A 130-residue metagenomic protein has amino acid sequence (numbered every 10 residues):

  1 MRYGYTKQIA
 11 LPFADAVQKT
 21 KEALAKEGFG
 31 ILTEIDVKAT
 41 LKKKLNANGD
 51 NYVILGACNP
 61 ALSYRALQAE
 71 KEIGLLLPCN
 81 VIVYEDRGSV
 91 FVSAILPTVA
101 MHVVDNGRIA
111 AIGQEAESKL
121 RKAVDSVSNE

Functional and structural regions predicted by a protein language model:
M1-G28, D125: Terminal, regulation- and interaction-focused segments at domain boundaries
A10-P12, C58, Y84, I95: Solvent-exposed residues in well-ordered beta-strands and their adjoining turns, especially edge/terminal strands
A16, Y64, M101-V103: Intrinsically disordered, low-complexity acidic/polar segments
Q18-K19, D36, A69, K119: Short Gly/charged-rich anion-binding patches and loops
L24, L75-R87, V124-E130: Short secondary-structure transition/capping segments
G30, D36-I82: Compact, glycine-rich, soluble single-domain proteins
N80-N106: Beta-strand/loop substructures that line and gate deep hydrophobic ligand-binding cavities in soluble
V103-E130: Well-ordered alpha/beta subsegment
